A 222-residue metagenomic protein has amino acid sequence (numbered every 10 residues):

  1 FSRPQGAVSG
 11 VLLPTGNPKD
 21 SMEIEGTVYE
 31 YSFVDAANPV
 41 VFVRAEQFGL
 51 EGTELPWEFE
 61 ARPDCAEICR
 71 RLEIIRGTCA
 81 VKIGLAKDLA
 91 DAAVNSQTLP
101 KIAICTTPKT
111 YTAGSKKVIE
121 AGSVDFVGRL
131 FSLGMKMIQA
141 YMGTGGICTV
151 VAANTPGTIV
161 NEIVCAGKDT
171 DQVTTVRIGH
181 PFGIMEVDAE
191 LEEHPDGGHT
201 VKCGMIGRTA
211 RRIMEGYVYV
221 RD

Functional and structural regions predicted by a protein language model:
F1-D222: Non-transmembrane, aqueous-exposed alpha-helical and coiled segments at domain scale
